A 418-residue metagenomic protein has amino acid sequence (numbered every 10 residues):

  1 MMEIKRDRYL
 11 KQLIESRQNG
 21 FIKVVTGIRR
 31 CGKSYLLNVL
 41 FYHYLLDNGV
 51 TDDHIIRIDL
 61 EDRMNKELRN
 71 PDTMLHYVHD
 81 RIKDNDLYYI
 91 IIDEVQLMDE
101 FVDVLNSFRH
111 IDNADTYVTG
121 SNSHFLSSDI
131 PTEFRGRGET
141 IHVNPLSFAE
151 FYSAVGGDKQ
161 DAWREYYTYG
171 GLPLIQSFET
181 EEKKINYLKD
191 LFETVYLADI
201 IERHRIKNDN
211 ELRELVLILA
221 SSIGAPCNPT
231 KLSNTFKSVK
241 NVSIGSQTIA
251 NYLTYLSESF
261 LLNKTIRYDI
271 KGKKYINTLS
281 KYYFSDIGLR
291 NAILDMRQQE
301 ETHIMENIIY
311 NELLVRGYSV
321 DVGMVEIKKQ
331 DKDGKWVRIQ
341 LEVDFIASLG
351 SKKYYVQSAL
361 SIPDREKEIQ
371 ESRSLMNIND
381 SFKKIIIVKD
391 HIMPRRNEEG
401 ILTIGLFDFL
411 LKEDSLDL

Functional and structural regions predicted by a protein language model:
M2-E3, T26, Y35, Y42 (+4 more regions): A cross-kingdom feature that marks ATP-driven nucleic-acid transaction machinery
E3, A149-E326: Interdomain hinge/linker elements that couple catalytic modules in large macromolecular machines
E3-Q18: Pre-Walker A adenine-sensing motif
G32: Conserved glycine(s) of the Walker
L46-D62: Conserved catalytic segments around the Walker B and adjacent sensor/switch elements of P-loop NTPase domains
R57-N85: Short glycine-rich substrate-engagement loop in P-loop NTPases that contacts/grips substrate
D115-S121, H142: Structural recognition of the conserved hydrophobic beta-strand(s) that form the central parallel beta-sheet of P-loop
H124-E139, A154-G156: Short regulatory helix/loop adjacent to the ATP-binding pocket of P-loop NTPases
